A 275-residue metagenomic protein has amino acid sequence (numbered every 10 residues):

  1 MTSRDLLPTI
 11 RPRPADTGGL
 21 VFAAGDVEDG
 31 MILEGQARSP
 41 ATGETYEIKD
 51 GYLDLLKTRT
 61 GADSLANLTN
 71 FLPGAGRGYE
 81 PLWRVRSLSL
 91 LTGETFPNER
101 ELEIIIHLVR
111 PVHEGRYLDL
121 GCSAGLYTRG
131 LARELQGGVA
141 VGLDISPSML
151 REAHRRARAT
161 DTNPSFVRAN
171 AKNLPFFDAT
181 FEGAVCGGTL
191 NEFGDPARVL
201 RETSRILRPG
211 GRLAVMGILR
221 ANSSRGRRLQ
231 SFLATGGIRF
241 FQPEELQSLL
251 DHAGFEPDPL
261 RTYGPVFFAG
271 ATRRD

Functional and structural regions predicted by a protein language model:
T2-N70: N-terminal auxiliary segments of SAM/dcSAM-dependent transferases
D50, L56-P111, L126-G130, M149-E152: Conserved class I S-adenosyl-L-methionine
R116, G211-R212: Short glycine-centered segments of the SAM/dcSAM-binding site in methyltransferase folds
R116-N173: Class I SAM-dependent methyltransferase SAM/SAH-binding core
K172-G183: A short acidic, Gly/Pro-enriched loop at the edge of an enzyme's catalytic core that lines a small-molecule cofactor
G183-D195: A short SAM/SAH-binding and catalytic strip from SAM-dependent methyltransferases
A197-P209: A short glycine-rich, Lys/Arg-flanked "PGG" loop and its adjoining helix->strand segment in the class I
R212-G270: C-terminal alpha-helical "lid/dimerization" subdomain adjacent to the S-adenosyl-L-methionine
